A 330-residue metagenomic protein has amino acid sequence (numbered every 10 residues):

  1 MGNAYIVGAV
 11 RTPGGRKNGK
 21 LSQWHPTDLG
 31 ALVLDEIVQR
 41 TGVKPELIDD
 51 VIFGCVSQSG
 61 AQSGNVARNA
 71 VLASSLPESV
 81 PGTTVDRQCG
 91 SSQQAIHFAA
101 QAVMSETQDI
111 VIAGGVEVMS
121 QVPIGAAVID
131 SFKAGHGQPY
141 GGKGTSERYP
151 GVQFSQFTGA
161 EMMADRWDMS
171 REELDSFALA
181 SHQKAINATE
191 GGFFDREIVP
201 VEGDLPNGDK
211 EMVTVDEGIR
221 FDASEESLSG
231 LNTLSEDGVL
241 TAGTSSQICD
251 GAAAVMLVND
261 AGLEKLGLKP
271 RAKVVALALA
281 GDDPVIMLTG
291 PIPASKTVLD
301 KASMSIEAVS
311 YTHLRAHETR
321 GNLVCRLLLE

Functional and structural regions predicted by a protein language model:
M1-G15: N-terminal amphipathic/basic leader segments beginning at the initiator methionine
V10-T12, Q23-W24, L29-L32, R40 (+2 more regions): N-terminal extracellular/periplasmic Venus flytrap/periplasmic-binding protein-like
P26-T41, V66-A70, A95, Q156-M163 (+3 more regions): Short, well-ordered amphipathic alpha-helical segments that serve as non-catalytic structural scaffolds within diverse
C55-D109, P150-F157, D222-Q247: Conserved catalytic cysteine-centered active-site region of acyl-thioester-dependent Claisen-condensing enzymes
V85-E117, A164-F193, V255-G262: Active-site-proximal alpha-helical scaffold in enzymes
I110-R166: Flexible glycine-/small-residue-enriched beta->alpha junction loops that bind anionic phosphate/pyrophosphate groups
G262-I306: Glycine- and Gly-Pro-enriched alpha-helical subdomains that act as flexible, kink-prone "lid/hinge" or packing modules
T312-T319, L323: Conserved small/polar residues in nucleotide/adenosyl-binding loops
